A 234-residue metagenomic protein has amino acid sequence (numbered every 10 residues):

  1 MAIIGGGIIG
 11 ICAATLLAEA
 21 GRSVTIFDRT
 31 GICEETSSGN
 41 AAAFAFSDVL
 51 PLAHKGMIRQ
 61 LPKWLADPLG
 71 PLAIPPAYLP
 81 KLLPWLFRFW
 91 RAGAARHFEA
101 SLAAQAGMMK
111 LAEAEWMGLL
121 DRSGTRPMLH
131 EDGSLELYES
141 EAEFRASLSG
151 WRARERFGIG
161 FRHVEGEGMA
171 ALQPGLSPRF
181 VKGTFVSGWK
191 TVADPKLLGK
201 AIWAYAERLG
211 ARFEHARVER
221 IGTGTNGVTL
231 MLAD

Functional and structural regions predicted by a protein language model:
M1-I9, T25: Beta1/beta-strand and adjacent pyrophosphate-binding region of the FAD-binding site in flavoprotein oxidoreductases
G5, D28, E165-G166, E214-R217: Short loop/edge segments at beta-strand edges and connector loops that shape dinucleotide/nucleotide cofactor-binding
A14, A18-E19, Y205: Gly/Ala-rich phosphate-binding loop of Rossmann-like dinucleotide-binding domains, activating on the conserved
A18-G39: Glycine-rich FAD pyrophosphate-binding loop
G39-G107, P127: Glycine-rich active-site loop/strand segments that organize a redox cofactor
L83-A204: Rossmann-like flavin
F180-K182, W203, E219-D234: Conserved beta-strand-loop-beta-strand element in the redox core of flavoprotein oxidoreductases
A206-R220: A conserved beta-strand/loop element that lines the FAD pocket in flavoprotein oxidoreductases
